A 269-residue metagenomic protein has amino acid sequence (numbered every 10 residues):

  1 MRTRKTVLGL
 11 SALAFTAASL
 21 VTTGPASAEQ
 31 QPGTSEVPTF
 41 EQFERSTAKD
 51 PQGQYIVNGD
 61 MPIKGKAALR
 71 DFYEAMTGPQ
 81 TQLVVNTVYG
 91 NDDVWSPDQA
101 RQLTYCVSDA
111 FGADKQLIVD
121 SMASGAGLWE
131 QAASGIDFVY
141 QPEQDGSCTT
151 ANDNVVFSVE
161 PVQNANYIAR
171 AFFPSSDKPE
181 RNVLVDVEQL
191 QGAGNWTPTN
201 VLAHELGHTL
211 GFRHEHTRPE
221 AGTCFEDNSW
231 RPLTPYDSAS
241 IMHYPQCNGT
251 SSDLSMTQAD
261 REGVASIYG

Functional and structural regions predicted by a protein language model:
M1-E29: Secretory targeting and sorting signals
E29-L117, S229-T234, S266: Disordered inhibitory propeptide/activation segment of secreted metzincin zinc metalloprotease zymogens, centered on
M61-A67, F111-A113, Q144, Q163 (+2 more regions): Residues that cap or initiate secondary-structure elements
S96-F111, P179-Q191, S240-P245: Short, conserved helix/loop micro-motifs enriched in His/Cys and acidic residues
Y105, W129, H204-G207, M242 (+1 more regions): Divalent metal-coordination and catalytic microenvironments
Q116-P235: Metzincin-family zinc-dependent endopeptidase catalytic domain
E226-G269: Extracellular (secreted or membrane-anchored) zinc-dependent metallopeptidases, primarily metzincins but also closely
